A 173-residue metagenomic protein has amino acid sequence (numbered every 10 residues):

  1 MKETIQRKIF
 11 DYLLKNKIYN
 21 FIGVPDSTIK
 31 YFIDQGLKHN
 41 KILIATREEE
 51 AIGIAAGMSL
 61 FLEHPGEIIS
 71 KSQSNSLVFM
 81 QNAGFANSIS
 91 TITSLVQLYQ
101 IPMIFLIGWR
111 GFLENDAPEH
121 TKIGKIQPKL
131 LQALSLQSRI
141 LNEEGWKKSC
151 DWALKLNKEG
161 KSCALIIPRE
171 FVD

Functional and structural regions predicted by a protein language model:
M1-D173: Thiamine diphosphate
